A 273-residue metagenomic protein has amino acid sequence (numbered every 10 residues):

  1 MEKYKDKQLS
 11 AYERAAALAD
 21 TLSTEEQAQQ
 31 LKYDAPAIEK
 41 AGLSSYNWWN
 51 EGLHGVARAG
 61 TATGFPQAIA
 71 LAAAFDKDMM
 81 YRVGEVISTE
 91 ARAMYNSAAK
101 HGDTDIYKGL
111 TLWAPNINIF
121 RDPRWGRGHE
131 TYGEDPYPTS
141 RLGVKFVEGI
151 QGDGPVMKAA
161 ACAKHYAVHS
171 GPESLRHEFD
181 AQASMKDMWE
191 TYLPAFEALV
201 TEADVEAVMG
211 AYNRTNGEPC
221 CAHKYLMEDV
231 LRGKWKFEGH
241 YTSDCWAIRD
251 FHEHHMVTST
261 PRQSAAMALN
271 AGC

Functional and structural regions predicted by a protein language model:
M1-C273: Glycoside hydrolase catalytic-domain context in secreted enzymes
